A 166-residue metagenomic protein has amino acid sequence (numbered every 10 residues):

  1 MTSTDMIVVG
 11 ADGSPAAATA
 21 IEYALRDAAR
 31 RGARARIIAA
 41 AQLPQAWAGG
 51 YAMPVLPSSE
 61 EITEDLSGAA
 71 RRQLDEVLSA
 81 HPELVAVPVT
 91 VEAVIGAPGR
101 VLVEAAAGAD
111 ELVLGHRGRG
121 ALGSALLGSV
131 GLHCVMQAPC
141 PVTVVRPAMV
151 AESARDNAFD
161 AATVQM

Functional and structural regions predicted by a protein language model:
M1, A106-A107, V135: A short, aliphatic-rich alpha-helical micro-motif
T2-P57, V89, E111, V150 (+1 more regions): Small/aliphatic-rich secondary-structure junction motif
A39, H116-R117, R146-P147: Short secondary-structure boundary segments
L56-R72: A short acidic, glycine-rich active-site loop that binds or catalyzes chemistry on phosphate/adenosine moieties
E83-T90: A short helix-to-beta-strand connector/capping loop
A93-R100: Charged docking surfaces used in two-component/phosphorelay signaling
E111-M136, A151-A154: Glycine-rich, Arg-bearing micro-motifs that act as flexible, cationic patches
